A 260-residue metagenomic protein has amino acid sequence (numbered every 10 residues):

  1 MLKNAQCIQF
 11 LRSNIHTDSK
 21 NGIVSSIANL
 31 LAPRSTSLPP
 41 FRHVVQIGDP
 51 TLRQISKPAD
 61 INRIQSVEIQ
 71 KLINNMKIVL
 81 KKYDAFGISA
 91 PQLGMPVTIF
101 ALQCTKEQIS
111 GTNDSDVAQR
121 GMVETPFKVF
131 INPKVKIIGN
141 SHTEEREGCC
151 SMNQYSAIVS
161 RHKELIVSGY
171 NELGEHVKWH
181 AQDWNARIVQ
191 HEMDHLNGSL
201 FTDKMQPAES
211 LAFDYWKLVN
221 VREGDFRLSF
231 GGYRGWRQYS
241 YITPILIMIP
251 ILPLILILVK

Functional and structural regions predicted by a protein language model:
L2-K260: Positively charged
